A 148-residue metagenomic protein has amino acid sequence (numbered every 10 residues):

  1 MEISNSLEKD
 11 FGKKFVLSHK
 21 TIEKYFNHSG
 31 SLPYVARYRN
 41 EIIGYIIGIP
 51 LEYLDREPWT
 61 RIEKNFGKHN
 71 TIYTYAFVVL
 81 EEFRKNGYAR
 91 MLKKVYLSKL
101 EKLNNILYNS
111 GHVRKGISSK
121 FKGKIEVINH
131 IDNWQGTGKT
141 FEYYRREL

Functional and structural regions predicted by a protein language model:
M1-T21, H28-I43: Short amphipathic alpha-helix that is part of the acyltransferase structural core
T21-E23, W59-N65, I128-D132: Short, P/G- and charge-enriched loop/turn segments at secondary-structure junctions
I46-A76: Conserved acyl-donor/pantetheine-binding loop and adjacent beta-alpha core of acyl/acetyltransferases and related
E52, Y75, V95-Y96, K122: Membrane-topology and secretion signals of cell-surface/extracellular proteins
A76-V79, K85-S98: Conserved acetyl-CoA-binding loop-helix of GNAT-fold acetyltransferases
L100-K115: Conserved GNAT acetyl-CoA-binding A-motif
S110-V113, G123-E142: Conserved catalytic-core motifs of GNAT/GCN5-like acyltransferases
